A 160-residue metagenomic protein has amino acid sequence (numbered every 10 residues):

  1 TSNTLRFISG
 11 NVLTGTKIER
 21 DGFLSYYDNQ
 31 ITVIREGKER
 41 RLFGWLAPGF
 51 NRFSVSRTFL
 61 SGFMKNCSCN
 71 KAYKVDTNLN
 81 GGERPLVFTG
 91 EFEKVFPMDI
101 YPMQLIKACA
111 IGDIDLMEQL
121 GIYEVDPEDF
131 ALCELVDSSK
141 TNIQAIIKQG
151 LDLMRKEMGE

Functional and structural regions predicted by a protein language model:
T1-E160: Redox cofactor-anchoring modules in respiratory/redox and cofactor-processing assemblies
